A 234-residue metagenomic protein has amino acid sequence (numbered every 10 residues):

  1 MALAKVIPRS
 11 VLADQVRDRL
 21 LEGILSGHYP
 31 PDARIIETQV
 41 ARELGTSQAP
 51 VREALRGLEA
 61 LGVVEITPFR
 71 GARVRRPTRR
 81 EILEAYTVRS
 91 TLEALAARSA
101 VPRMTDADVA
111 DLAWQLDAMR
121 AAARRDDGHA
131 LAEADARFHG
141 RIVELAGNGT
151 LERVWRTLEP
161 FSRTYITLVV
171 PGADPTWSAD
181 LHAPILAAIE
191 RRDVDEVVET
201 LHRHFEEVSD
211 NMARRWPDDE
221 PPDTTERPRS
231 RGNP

Functional and structural regions predicted by a protein language model:
M1-P102, S209, A213-P234: Short linear motifs at protein or domain termini
P8, A113-R120, R125, P160 (+1 more regions): C-terminal all-alpha effector/ligand-binding and dimerization domain of prokaryotic HTH-type transcriptional repressors
E59-E65, T157-P160, D174-T176: Mobile beta-alpha loop/short-helix "lid" or hinge segments that flank ligand
E81, T105-D108, D127-L131, G147 (+4 more regions): Residue-level recognition of alpha-helical structural elements
A85, L112, L131, D135 (+4 more regions): Hydrophobic packing residues in well-ordered alpha-helices of helical domains and bundles
V88-M104, A136-G172, N211: Hydrophobic, amphipathic alpha-helical faces that serve as interaction scaffolds
E93-A121, R125: Amphipathic alpha-helical dimerization/coiled-coil segments that flank or bridge DNA-binding/regulatory modules
